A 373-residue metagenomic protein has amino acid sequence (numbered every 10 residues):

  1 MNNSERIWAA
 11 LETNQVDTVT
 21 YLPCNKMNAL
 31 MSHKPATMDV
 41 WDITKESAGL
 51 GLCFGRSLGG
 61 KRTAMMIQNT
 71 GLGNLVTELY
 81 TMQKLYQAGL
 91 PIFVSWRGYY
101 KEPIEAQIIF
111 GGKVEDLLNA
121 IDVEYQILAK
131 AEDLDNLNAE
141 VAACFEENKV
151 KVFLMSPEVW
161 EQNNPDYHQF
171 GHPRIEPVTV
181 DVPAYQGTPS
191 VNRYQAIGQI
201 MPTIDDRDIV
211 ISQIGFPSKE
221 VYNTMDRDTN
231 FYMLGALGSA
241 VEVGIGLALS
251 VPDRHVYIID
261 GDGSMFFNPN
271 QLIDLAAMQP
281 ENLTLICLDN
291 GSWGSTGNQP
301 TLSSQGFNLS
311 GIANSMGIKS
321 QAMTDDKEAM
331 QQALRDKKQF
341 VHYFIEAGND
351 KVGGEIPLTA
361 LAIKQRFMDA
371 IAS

Functional and structural regions predicted by a protein language model:
N2-N163, N282: N-terminal alpha/beta PP-like core and its mobile active-site loop of ThDP/TPP-dependent enzymes
N3-E12, P177-L237: Active-site diphosphate/adenylate-binding microenvironment
Q15-V19, M38-V40, D206-V210, N230-F231 (+1 more regions): Short active-site oxyanion
Y21, V152-L154, I211-S212, A322-T324 (+1 more regions): Conserved active-site loop/cleft motifs that coordinate metal ions or position small ligands
N25-K26, R97, M155-E161, I214-S218 (+2 more regions): Glycine-rich beta-alpha junction loops
K26-M27, E46-L50, E132-N136, P217-S218 (+3 more regions): Short acidic loop-to-helix transition motifs that present clustered carboxylates
T37, G73-E78, K149-V191, Q195 (+3 more regions): Glycine/aspartate-rich loop-and-adjacent alpha/beta segment that forms the canonical ThDP
D39, M82-G111, N119, A139 (+2 more regions): Thiamine diphosphate
